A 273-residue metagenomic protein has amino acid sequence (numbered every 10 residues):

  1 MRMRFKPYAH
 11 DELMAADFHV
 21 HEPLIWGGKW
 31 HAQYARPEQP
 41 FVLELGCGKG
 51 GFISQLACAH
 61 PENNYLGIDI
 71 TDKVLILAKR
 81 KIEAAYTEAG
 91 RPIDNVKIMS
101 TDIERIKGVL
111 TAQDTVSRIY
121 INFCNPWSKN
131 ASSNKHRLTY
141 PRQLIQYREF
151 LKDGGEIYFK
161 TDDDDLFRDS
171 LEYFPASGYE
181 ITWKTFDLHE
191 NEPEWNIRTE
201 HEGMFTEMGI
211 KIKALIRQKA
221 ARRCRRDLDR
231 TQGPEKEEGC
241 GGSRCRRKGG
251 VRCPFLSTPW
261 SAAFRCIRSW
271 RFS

Functional and structural regions predicted by a protein language model:
M1-L43, G51-H60: S-adenosyl-L-methionine
G48: Conserved glycine-rich SAM-binding loop
T71: Conserved SAM/SAH-binding beta-strand->alpha-helix loop
A78: Conserved SAM-binding loop
I82-Q113: S-adenosyl-L-methionine
T139-D153: A short glycine-rich, Lys/Arg-flanked "PGG" loop and its adjoining helix->strand segment in the class I
G154-T161: Conserved beta-strand signature within the Rossmann-like core of class I S-adenosyl-L-methionine
S170-E172, A176-E235: Class I S-adenosyl-L-methionine
